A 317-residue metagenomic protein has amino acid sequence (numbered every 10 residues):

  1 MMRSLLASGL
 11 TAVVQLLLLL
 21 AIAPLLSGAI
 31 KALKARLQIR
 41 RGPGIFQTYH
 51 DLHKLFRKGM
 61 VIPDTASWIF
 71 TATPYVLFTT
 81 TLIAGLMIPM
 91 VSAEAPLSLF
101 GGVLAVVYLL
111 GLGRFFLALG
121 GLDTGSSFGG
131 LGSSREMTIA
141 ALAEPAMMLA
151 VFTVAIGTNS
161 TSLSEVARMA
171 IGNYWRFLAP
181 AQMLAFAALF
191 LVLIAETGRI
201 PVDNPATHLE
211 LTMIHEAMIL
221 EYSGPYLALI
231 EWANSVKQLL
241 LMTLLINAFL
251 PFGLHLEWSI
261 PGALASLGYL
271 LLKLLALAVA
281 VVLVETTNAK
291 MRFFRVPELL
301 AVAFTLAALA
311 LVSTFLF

Functional and structural regions predicted by a protein language model:
T11-I22, S98-G111, W175-E196, A263-S266: Alpha-helical transmembrane segments
A21-L33, G111-G121, A187-N204, A278-T286: Transmembrane alpha-helical segments that form the membrane-embedded catalytic/substrate-channel core of multi-pass
R36-F56, N204-Y226: Juxtamembrane inter-helical linkers in multi-pass membrane proteins
D51-F70, S126-L131, I219-Y226: Cytosolic juxtamembrane amphipathic/interface segments immediately preceding and feeding into a transmembrane helix
L82-L97, L117-S126, I156-S162, L316: Transmembrane alpha-helix boundary signature
L86, A105-G120, A141-T158: Mid-bilayer segments of alpha-helical transmembrane spans in multi-pass integral membrane proteins that mediate
A95-P96, T153-L184: Juxtamembrane/interfacial segments at transmembrane-helix boundaries in multi-pass membrane proteins
A280-L306: Interfacial loop-to-transmembrane junctions
